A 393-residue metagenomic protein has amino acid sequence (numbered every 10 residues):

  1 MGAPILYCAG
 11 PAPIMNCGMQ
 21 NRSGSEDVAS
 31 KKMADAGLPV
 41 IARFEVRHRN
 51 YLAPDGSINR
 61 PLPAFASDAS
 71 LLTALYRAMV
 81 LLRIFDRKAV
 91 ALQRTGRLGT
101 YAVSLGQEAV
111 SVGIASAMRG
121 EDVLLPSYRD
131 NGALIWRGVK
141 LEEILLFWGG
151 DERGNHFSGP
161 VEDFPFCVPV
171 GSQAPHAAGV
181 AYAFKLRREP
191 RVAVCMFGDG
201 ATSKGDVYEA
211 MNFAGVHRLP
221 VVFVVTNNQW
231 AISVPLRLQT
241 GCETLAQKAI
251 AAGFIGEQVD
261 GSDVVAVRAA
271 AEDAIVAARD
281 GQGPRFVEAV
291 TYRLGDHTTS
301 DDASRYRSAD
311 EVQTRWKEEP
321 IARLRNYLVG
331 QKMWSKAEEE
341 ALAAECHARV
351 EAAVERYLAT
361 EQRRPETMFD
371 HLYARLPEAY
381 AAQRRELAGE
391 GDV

Functional and structural regions predicted by a protein language model:
I5-Y7, P13-N16: Short, positively charged and aromatic/hydrophobic N-terminal segments
Q20-L124, Y128, V393: N-terminal amphipathic, basic-rich helices that act as targeting or association modules
L82, G120, E345-A352, A374-E378: A short structural micro-motif
I84-R87, A91-H217, P235-G241, A246 (+1 more regions): Cofactor-binding active-site loop characterized by glycine-rich and histidine/acidic residues
V90-Q93, M333-K336, L358-T367: Surface-exposed helix-capping loop/turn segments at secondary-structure junctions
S104, A343, Q362: Conserved phosphate/pyrophosphate-binding and hydrolysis machinery centered on Walker-type P-loop NTPases, extending
F166, G171-A359: Glycine-rich ThDP/TPP pyrophosphate-binding loop and its adjacent helix/strand module within ThDP-dependent enzymes
A359, R363-V393: C-terminal intrinsically disordered, low-complexity extensions immediately downstream of enzyme catalytic cores
